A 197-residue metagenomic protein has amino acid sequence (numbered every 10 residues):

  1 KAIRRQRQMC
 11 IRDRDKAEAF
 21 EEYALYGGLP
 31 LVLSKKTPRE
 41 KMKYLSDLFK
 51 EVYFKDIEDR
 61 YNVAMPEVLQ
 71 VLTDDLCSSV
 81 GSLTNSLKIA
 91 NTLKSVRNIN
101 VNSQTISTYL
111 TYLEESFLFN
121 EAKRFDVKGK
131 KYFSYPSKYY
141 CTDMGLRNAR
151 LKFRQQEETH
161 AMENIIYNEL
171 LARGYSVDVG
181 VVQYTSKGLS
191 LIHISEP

Functional and structural regions predicted by a protein language model:
K1, R12-R14, E21, K130-K131: Short secondary-structure boundary/capping segments
K1, Y26-G27, M144: Short glycine-rich loop/turn motifs that provide flexible caps or phosphate-binding loops at active sites
K1-R7, I11, I192-P197: Single conserved hydrophobic/aromatic residue that forms the stacking wall/gate of nucleotide- or nucleobase-binding
R4-Q6, A17-F20, Y135-P136, L189: A structure-centric signal for secondary-structure junctions around beta-strands
Q8, Y26, Y53: Acidic/polar active-site rim loop that often engages polyanionic ligands
D13-L48: Amphipathic alpha-helical "lid/sensor" segments that cap RecA-like P-loop NTPase cores
P38-L191: Accessory nucleic acid-recognition modules appended to NTPase machines
